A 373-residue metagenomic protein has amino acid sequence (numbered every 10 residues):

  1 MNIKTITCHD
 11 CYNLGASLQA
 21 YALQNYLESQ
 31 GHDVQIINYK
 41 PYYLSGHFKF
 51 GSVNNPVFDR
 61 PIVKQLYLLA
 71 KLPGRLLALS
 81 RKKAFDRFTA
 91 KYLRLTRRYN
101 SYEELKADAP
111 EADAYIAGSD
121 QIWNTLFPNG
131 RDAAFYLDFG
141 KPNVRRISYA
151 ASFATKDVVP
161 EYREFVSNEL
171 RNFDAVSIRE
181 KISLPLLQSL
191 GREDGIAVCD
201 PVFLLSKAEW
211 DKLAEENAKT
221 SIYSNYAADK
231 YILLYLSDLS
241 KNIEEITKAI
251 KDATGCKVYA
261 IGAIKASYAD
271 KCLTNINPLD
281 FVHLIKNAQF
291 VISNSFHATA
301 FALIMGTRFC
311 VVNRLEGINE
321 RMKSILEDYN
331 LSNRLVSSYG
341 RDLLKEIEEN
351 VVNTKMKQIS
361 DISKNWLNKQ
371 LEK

Functional and structural regions predicted by a protein language model:
M1-K373: Active-site anion-handling motifs in enzyme catalytic cores
